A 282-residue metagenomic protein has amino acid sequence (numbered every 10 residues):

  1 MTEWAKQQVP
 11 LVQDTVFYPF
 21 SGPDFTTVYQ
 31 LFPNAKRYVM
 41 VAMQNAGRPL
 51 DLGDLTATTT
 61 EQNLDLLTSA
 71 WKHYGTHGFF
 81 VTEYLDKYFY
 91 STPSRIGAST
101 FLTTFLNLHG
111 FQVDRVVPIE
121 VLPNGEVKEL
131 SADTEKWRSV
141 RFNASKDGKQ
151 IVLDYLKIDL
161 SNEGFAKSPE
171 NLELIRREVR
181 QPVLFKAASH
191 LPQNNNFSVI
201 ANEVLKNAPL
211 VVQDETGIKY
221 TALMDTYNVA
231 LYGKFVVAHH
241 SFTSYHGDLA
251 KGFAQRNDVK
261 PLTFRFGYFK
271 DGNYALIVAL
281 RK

Functional and structural regions predicted by a protein language model:
M1-G75, L153-K282: Non-globular targeting/processing and membrane-anchoring segments
S21-P33, M40, G78-T103: Short, thiol/selenol-centered motifs that function as redox-active sites or metal-ligating centers
V41-Y90, D114-T134: Thiol-based oxidoreductase modules, predominantly thioredoxin-like and allied folds used for disulfide exchange
F105-L172: Active-site/pore-lining binding-face segments in mid-to-C-terminal subdomains
